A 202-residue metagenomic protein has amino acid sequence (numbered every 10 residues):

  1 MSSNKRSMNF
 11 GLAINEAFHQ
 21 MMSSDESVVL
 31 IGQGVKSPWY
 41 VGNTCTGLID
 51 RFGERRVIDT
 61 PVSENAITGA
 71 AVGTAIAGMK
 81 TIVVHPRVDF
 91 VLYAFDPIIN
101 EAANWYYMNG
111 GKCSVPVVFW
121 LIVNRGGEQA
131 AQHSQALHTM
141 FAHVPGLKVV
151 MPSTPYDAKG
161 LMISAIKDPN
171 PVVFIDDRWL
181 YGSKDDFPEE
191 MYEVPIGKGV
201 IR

Functional and structural regions predicted by a protein language model:
M1-I175, W179, M191-E193: Thiamine diphosphate
G182-G199: Glycine/aspartate-rich loop-and-adjacent alpha/beta segment that forms the canonical ThDP
